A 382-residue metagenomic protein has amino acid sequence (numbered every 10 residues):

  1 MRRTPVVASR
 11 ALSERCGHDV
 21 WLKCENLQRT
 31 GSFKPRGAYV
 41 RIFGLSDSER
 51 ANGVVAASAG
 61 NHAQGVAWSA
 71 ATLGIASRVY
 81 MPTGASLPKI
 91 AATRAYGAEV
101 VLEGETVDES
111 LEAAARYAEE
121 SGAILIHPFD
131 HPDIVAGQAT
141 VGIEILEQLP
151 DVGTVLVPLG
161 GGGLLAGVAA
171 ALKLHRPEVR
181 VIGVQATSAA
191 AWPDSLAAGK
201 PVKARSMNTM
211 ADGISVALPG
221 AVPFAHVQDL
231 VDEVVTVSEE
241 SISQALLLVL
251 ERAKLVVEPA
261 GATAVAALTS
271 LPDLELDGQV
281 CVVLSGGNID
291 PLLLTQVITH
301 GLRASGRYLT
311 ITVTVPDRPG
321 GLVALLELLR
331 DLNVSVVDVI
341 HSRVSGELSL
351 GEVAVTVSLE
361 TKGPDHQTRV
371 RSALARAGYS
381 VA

Functional and structural regions predicted by a protein language model:
M1-A382: PLP-dependent amino-acid enzyme catalytic core
